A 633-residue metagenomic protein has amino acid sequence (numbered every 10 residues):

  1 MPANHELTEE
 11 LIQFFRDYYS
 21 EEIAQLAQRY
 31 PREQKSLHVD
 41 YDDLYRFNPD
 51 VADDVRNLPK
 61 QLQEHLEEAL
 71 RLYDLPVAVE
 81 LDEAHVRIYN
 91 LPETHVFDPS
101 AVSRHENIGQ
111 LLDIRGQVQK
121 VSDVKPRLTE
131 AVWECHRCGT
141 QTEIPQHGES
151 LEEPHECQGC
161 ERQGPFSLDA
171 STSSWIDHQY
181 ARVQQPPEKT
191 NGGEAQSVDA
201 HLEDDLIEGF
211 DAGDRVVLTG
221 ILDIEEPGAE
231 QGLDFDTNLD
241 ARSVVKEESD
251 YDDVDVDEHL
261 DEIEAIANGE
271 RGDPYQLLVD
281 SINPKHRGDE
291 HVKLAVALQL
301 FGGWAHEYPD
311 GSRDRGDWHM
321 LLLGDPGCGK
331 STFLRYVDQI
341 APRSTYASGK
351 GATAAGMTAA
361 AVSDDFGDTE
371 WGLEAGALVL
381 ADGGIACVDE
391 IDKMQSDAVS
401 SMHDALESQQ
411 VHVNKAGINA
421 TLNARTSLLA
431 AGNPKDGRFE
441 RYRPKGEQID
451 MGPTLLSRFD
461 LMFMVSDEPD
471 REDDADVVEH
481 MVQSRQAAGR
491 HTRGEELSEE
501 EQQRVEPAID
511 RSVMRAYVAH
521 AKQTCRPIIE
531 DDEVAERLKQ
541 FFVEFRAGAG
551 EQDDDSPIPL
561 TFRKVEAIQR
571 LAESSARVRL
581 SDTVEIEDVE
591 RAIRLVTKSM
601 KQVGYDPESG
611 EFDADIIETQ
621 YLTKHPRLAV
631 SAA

Functional and structural regions predicted by a protein language model:
M1-R287, S396: OB-fold and OB-like single-stranded nucleic-acid-recognition modules and their adjacent interaction interfaces
L75, V79-D82, I88-N90, L111-D113 (+6 more regions): Core structural elements
V86-R87, R115-Q117, S122-L128, V132-C135 (+3 more regions): Conserved ASCE/P-loop NTPase catalytic core
Q141-I144, R242-V245, G316-G329, E590-G604: Short, mixed-charge aromatic SLiMs
I224, K293, E307-G311, V578-V589: Glycine-rich phosphate/pyrophosphate-binding loops and their adjacent beta-strand/loop elements at enzyme active sites
D261-A265, E501-A508, D606-E618: Long, charged amphipathic helices and adjacent flexible linkers at domain junctions
E472-Q602: Basic, amphipathic alpha-helical bundle interface domains used for macromolecular binding and assembly
T597-A632: Conserved alpha/beta core segments of nucleic-acid transaction machinery
